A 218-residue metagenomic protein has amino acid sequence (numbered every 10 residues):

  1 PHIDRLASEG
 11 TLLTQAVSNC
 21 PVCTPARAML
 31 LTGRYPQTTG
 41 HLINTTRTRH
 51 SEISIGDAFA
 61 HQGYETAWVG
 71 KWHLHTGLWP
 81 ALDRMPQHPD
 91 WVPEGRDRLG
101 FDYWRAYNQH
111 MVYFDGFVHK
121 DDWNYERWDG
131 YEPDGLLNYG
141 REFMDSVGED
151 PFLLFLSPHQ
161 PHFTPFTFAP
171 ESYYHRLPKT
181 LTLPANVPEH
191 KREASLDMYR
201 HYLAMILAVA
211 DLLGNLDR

Functional and structural regions predicted by a protein language model:
P1-R218: Formylglycine-dependent sulfatase
